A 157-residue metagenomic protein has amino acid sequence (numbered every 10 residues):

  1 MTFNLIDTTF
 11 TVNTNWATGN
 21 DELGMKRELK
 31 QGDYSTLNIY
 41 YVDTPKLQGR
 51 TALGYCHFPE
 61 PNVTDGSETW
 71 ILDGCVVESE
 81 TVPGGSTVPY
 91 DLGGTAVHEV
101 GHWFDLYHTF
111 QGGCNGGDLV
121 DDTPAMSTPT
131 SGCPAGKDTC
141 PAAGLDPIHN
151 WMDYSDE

Functional and structural regions predicted by a protein language model:
M1-T36, V42-K46: Propeptide-to-catalytic entry region of secreted or membrane-anchored zinc metalloproteases
T2, Y34-N38, L72-G74, W103-Y107 (+1 more regions): Loop/turn elements at helix/coil->beta-strand transitions in domains of secreted/extracellular proteins
I6-T8, Y40-P45, F58-E60, E78-V82 (+3 more regions): Active-site-proximal beta-strand/loop segments in catalytic clefts of secreted hydrolases
E22-G24, H57-T64, A135-D138: Alpha-helical scaffolding within the catalytic cores of extracellular/periplasmic polymer-degrading hydrolases
L29-S35, S67-I71, P134-A135, C140-P147: Extracellular/periplasmic catalytic domains that process cell-envelope and extracellular macromolecules
Q48-G49, G113: Short catalytic/ligand-binding loop motif for oxyanion handling, primarily in non-cytosolic enzymes, centered on
R50-V88: Active-site scaffold of zinc-dependent metalloenzymes
P83-E157: The catalytic-center signature of Zn2+-dependent metalloproteases
